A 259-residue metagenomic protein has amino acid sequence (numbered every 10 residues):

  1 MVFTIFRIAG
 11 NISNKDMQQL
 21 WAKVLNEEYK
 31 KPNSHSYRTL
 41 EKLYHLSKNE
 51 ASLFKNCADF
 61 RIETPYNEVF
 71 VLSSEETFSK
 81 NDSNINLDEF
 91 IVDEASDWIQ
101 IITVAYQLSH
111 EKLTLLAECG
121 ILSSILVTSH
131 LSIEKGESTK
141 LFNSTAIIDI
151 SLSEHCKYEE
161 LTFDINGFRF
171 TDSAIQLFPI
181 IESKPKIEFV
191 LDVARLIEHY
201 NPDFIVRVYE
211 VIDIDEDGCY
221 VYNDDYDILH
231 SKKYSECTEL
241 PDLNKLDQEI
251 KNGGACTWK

Functional and structural regions predicted by a protein language model:
M1-N49: Charged, alpha-helical interface segments at or near domain boundaries
A22-N26, N56-F60, E118: Short, hydrophobic/amphipathic alpha-helical patches that form generic packing surfaces within helical domains
K31-L72, E76: Winged-helix-like regulatory helical subdomains adjacent to P-loop NTPase cores
C57, I62-Q107, T114: Short acidic, hydrophobic short linear motifs in intrinsically disordered regions
A95-A146: Short amphipathic alpha-helical interaction segments
L131-P202: Short, amphipathic alpha-helical interaction segments positioned at domain boundaries
A194-K259: Extended, compositionally biased alpha-helical segments that mediate assembly or anchoring
